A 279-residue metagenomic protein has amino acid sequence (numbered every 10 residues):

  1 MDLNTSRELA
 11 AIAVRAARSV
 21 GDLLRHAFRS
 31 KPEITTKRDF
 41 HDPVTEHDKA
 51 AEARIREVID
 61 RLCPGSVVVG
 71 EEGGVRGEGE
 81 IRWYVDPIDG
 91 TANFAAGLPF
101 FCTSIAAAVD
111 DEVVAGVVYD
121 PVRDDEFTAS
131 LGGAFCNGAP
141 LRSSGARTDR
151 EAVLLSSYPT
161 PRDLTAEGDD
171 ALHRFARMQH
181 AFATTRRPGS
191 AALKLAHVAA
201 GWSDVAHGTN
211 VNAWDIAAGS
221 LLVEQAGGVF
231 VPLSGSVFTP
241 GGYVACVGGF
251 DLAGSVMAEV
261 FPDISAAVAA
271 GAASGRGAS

Functional and structural regions predicted by a protein language model:
M1-I88, A269-S279: N-terminal subdomain of lithium-sensitive/metallo-dependent phosphomonoesterases centered on the IMPase/IPPase/PAP
L24, D48, I59, T91 (+5 more regions): Residue-level signal for inorganic ion chemistry
R61, V69, G77-G133, L221: Active-site-adjacent structural elements in enzyme catalytic cores
E71-E72, Y158, T209-V211, L233-S236: Short secondary-structure boundary segments
G77-I81, D149, A199-W202, T239-G241: A short, glycine/Asx- and small/polar-enriched loop/turn that sits immediately N-terminal to a beta-strand
A106-L195, G242-S279: Acidic beta-strand-loop-alpha-helix segment within the catalytic core of divalent metal-dependent phosphate-processing
A200-V205, G228: Alpha-to-beta junction loops
I216-Q225, V229-S234, F238-C246: Beta-alpha-beta core module
